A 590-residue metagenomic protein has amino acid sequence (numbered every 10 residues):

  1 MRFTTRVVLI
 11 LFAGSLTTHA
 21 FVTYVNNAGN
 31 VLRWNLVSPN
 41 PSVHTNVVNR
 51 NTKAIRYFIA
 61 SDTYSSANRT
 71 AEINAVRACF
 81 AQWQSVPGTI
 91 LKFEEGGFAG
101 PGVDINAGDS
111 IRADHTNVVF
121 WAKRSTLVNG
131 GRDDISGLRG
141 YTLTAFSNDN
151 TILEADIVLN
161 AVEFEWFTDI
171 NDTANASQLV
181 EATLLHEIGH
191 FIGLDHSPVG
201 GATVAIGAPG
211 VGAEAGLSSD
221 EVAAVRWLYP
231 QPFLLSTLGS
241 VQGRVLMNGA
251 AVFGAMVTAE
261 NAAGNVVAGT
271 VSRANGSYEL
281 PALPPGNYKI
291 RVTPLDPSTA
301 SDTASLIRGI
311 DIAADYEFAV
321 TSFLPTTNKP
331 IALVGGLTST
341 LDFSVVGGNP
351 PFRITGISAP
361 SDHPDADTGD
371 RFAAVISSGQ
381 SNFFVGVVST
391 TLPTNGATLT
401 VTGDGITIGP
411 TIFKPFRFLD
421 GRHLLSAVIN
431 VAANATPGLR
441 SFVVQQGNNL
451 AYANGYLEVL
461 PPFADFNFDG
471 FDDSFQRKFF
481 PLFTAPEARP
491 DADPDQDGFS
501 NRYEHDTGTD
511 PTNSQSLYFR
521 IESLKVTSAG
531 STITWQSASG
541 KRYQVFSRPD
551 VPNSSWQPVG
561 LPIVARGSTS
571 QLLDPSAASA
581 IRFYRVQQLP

Functional and structural regions predicted by a protein language model:
T18-R69, S125-I152, L234, F318-P325 (+2 more regions): Disordered inhibitory propeptide/activation segment of secreted metzincin zinc metalloprotease zymogens, centered on
V22-G29, E72-E187, F191-D195, M256 (+4 more regions): Metzincin-family zinc-dependent endopeptidase catalytic domain
G239-M247, G276, F343: A short, amphipathic beta-strand motif
V241, M247-T270, P284-N287: Short, ordered, surface-exposed loop/turn motifs in non-cytosolic proteins
L295-T340, I563-A565: Structured interaction patches on ligand/partner-binding surfaces of diverse proteins
G348-V401, T411, N449-A464: Beta-strand/beta-sandwich contexts
S378-N448: Immunoglobulin-like IPT/TIG beta-sandwich domains and homologous Ig-like subdomains
P462-P590: Short, composition-biased motifs enriched in small/polar/acidic residues
